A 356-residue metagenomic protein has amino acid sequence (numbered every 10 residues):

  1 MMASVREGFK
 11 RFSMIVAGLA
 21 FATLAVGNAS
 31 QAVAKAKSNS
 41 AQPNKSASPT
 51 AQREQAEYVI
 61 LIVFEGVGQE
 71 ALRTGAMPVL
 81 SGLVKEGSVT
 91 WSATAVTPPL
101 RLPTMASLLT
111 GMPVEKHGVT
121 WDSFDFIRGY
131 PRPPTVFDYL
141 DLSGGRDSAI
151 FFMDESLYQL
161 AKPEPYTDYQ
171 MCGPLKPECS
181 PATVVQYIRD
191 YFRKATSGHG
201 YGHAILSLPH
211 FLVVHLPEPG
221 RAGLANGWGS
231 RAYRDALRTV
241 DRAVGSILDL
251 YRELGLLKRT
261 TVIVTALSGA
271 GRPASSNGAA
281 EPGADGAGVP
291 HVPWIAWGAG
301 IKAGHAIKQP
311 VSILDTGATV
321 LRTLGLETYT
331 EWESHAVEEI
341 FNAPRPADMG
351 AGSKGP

Functional and structural regions predicted by a protein language model:
S4-V16: Bacterial N-terminal signal peptides that target proteins for export
S13-G27: Bacterial N-terminal signal peptides
I60-L61, V79, T239-A280, V320: Metal-dependent active-site segment of extracytoplasmic phospho-/sulfohydrolases and closely related
E70-M105, M112: Short, structured active-site-proximal loop/turn typified by the sulfatase FGly-forming signature C/S-X-P-X-R
M105-L109, E281-E327, A343: Substrate-binding rim/cap in mid-to-C-terminal beta-strand-loop elements of soluble/periplasmic
H117-S123, R128-P181, E331: Catalytic-site neighborhoods of secreted/periplasmic enzymes that process anionic sulfate/phosphate groups
Q159-D168, T196-G200, L206-R242, S246: Active-site His/acidic residue clusters
L326-P356: Polar, surface-exposed loop/tail segments that function as active-site lids or cofactor/substrate-recognition elements
